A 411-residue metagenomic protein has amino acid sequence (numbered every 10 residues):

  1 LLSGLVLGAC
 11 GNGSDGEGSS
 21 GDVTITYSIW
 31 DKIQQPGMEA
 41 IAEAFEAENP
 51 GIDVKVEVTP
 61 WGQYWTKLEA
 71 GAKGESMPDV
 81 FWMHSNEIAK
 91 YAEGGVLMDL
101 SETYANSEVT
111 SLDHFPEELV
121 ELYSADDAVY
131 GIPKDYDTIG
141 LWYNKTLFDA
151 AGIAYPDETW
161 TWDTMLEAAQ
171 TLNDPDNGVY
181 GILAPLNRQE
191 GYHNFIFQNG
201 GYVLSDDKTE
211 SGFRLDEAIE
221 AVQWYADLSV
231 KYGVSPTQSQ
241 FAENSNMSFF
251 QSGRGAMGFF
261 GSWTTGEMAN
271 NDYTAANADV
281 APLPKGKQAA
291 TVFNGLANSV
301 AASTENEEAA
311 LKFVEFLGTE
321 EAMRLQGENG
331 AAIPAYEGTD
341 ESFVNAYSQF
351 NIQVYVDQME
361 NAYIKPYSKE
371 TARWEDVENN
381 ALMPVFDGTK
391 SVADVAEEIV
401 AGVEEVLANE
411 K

Functional and structural regions predicted by a protein language model:
L1-T26, A47, E341, Y347 (+2 more regions): Short, low-complexity disordered leader/linker segments with a strong preference for bacterial N-terminal type II
S20-K32, I52-E57, D79-V80, Y130 (+1 more regions): Short, well-ordered beta-strand elements
E43, A47-E48, D53, A151 (+6 more regions): Extracytoplasmic/periplasmic substrate-recognition and gating elements
A44-F115, A150-G152, F249, G253-M257 (+2 more regions): Extracytoplasmic "Venus flytrap"/periplasmic binding protein-like
S85-G140, D163-L166, N277-A281, S342-Q358: Hinge/lid segment of periplasmic solute-binding proteins
S101-F115, E158, D176, G201-E220 (+4 more regions): Short, solvent-exposed loop/beta-turn-alpha elements that line the ligand-binding surface or hinge of extracytoplasmic
A169-T171, K208-S239, L283: Glycine-centered hinge/linker elements that transmit conformational signals in sensory and ligand-binding systems
A278, E328-N380, P384, N409-E410: Long, aromatic- and glycine/proline-rich binding clefts that accommodate carbohydrate-like moieties
